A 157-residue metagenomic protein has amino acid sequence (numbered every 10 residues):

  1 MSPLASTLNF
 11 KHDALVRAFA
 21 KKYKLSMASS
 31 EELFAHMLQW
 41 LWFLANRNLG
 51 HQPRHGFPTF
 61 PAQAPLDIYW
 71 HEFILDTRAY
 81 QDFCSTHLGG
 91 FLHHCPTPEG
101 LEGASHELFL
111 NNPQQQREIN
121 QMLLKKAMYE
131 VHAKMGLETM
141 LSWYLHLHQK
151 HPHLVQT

Functional and structural regions predicted by a protein language model:
M1-T157: Intrinsically disordered, low-complexity, repeat-rich regions that form long N- or C-terminal tails or large
